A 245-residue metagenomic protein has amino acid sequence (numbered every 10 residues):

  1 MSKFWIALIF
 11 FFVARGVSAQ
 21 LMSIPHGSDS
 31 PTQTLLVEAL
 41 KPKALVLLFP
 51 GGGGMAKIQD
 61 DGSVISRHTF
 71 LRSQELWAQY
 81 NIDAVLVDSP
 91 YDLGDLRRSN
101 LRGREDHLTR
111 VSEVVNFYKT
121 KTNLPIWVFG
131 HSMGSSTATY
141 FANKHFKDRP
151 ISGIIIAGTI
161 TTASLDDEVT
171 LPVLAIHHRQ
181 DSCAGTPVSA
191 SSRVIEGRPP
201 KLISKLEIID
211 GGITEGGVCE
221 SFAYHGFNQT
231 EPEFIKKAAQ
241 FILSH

Functional and structural regions predicted by a protein language model:
V17-K41: N-terminal cap/lid segment of alpha/beta-hydrolase-fold proteins
A39-I82: Short, surface-exposed "cap/lid" segments of acyl-processing enzymes
K57-V64, L86-G103, G216-E220: Cap/lid segment of the alpha/beta-hydrolase catalytic domain
T69, S73, D95-K121: Alpha/beta-hydrolase active-site loop
N116-T170: Primarily recognizes the serine-hydrolase "nucleophile elbow" in alpha/beta-hydrolase and SGNH/GDSL folds
V169, A175-H177: Short beta-strand/loop motif that positions the catalytic acidic residue of the alpha/beta-hydrolase fold
S182-A190: Conserved alpha/beta-hydrolase "acid-adjacent" motif
I203-H245: C-terminal catalytic histidine-bearing segment of alpha/beta-hydrolase fold enzymes
